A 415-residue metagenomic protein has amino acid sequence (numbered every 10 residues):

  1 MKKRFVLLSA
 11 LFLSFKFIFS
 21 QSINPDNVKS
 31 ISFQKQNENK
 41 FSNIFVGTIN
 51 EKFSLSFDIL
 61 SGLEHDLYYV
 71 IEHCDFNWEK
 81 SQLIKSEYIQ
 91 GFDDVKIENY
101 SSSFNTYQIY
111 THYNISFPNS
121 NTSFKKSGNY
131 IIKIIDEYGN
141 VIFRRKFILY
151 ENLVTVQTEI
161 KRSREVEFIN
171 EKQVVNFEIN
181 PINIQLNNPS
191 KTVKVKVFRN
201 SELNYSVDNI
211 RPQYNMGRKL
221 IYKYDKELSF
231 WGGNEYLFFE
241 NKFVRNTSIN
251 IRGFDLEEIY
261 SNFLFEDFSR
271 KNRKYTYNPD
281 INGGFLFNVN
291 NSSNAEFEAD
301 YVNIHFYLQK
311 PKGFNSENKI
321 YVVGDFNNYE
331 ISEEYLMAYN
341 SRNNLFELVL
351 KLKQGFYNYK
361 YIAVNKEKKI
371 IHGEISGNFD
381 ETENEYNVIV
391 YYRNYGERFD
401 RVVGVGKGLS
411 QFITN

Functional and structural regions predicted by a protein language model:
M1-I23: Bacterial Sec-dependent N-terminal signal peptides
Q21-T48, N152-V166, D280-S293: Short, compositionally biased P/S/T/A/G/V-rich stretches that sit at domain boundaries
I23-V28, L149-K172, D380-G404: Low-complexity, Pro/Ser/Thr- and charge-rich linker/hinge segments at domain boundaries
I31-H73, I169-I179, N294-F306: Contiguous beta-strand segments within globular domains
W78, D136-I142, V244-I249, V364-F379: Short acidic/polar inter-strand loop motif in beta-rich domains
Q90-Y113, L203-P212, H305-Q354, K366-V390: Aromatic-rich carbohydrate-binding modules that target alpha-glucans
I109-N121, S127, I132-I134: Ligand-binding face of N-terminal immunoglobulin V-set domains in extracellular IgSF glycoproteins
L264-S316, K407-F412: Basic K/R-rich, polyanion-interacting modules in nucleoproteins and related proteins
